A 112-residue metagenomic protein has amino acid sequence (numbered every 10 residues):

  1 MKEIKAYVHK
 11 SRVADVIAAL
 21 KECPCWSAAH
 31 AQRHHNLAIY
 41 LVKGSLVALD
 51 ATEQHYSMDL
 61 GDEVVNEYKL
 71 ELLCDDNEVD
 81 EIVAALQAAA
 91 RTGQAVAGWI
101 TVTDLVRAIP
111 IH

Functional and structural regions predicted by a protein language model:
M1-H112: Positively charged, small/polar-rich N-terminal and surface patches that mediate targeting and assembly and bind
